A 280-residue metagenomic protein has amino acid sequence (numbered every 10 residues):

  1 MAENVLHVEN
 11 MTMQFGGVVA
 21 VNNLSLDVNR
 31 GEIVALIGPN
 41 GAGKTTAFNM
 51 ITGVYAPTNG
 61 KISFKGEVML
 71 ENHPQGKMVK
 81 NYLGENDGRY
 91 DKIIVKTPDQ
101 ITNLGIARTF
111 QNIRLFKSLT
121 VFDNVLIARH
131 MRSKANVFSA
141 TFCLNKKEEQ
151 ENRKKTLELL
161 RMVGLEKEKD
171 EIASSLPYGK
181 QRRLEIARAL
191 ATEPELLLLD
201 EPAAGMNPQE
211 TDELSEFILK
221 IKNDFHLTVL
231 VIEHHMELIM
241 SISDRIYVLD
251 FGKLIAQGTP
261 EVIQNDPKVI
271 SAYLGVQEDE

Functional and structural regions predicted by a protein language model:
A2-E280: Glycine-rich phosphate-binding loops of nucleotide-dependent enzymes
